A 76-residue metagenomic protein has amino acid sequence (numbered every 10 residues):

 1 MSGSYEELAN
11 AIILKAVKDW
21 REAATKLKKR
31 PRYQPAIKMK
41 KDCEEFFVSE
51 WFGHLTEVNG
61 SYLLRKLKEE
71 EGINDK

Functional and structural regions predicted by a protein language model:
M1, E70-K76: Short intrinsically disordered terminal tails
M1-Q34: N-terminal acidic leader/helix
D19-A23, L27, E50, H54 (+1 more regions): Short secondary-structure junctions and interdomain/linker hinges
Q34-G72: Short, charge-rich amphipathic interface segments used for partner binding and complex assembly
